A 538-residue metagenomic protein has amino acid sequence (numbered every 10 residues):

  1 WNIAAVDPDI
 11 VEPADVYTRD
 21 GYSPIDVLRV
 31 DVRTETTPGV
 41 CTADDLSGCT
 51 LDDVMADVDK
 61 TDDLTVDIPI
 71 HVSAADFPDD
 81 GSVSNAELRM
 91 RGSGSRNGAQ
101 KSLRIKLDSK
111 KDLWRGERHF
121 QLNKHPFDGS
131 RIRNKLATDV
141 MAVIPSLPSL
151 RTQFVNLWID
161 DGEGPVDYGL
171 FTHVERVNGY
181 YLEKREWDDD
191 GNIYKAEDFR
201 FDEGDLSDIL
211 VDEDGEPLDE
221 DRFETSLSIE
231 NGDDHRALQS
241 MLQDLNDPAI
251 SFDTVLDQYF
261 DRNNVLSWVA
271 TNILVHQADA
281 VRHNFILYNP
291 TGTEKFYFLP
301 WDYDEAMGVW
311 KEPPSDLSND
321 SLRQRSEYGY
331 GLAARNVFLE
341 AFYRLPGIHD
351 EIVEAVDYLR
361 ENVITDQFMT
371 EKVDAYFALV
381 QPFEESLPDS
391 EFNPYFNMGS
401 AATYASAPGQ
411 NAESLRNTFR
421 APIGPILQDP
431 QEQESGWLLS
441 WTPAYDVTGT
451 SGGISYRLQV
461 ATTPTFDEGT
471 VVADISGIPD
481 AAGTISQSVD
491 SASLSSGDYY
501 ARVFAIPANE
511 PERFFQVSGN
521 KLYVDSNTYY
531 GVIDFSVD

Functional and structural regions predicted by a protein language model:
I3-L136: Conserved NTP-binding catalytic cores of kinases and kinase-like/nucleotidyltransferase enzymes across multiple kinase
P38, G98-A99, R222-V281, I286-R457 (+1 more regions): Middle-to-C-terminal accessory/interaction subdomains
D63-T65, G453, S496-D498: Extracellular Ig-like/FN3 beta-sandwich strand-entry sites
H71-S73, R457-T463, R502-I506: Predominantly extracellular/luminal cell-surface or secreted proteins
K106, K110-K111, K124-P126, S146-L150 (+2 more regions): Internal "kinase-insert"/substrate-recognition segments embedded within catalytic cores of ATP-dependent enzymes
A481-D490: Short S/T/G- and acidic-enriched coil/turn segments that sit immediately N-terminal to beta-strands in beta-sandwich
A492-R513: Beta-strand-rich modules
P511-V524: Beta-sandwich strand segments
